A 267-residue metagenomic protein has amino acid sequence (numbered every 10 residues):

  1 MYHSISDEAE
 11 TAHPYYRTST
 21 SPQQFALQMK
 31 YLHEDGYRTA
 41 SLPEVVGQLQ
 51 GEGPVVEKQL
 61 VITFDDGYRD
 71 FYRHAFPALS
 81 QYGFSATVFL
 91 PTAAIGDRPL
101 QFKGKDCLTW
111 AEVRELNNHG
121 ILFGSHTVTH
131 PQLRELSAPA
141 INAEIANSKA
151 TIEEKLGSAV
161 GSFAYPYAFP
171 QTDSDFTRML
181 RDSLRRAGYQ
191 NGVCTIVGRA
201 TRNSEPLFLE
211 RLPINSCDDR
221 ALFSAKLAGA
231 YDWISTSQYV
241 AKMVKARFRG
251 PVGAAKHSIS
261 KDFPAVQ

Functional and structural regions predicted by a protein language model:
M1-T63, R69-Y72, E135-Q267: C-terminal active-site subregion of NodB/CE4 polysaccharide deacetylases
S4-I5, L122-H130: Histidine-centered catalytic micro-motifs
H33-E34, F76-G83, C107-S125, I152-L156 (+2 more regions): Acidic (Asp/Glu)-rich catalytic clusters
A40, T87-F89, G124, G192-V193: Structural detector of well-ordered beta-strand residues that form the stable sheet scaffold of enzyme domains
V46-G47, Y72-H74, P99-H119, E144-T151: Alpha-helical scaffolding within the catalytic cores of extracellular/periplasmic polymer-degrading hydrolases
T63-F64, G124: Generic enzyme active-site microenvironment
G83-D106: A short, conserved beta-to-alpha structural element at the edge of catalytic cores that scaffolds binding
G96-G104, H130-P139: Surface-exposed cleft-lining segments at the edges of enzyme active sites
